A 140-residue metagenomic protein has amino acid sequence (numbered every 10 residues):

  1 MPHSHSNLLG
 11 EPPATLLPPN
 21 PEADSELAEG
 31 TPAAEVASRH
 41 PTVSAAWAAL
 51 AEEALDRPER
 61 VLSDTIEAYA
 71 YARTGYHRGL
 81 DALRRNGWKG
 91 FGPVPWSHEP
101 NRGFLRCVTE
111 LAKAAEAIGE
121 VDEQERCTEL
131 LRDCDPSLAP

Functional and structural regions predicted by a protein language model:
M1-G90, V108-T109, K113-P140: N-terminal alpha-helical interaction modules that lie
V36-R39, P95-P100: Solvent-exposed loop and edge beta-strand segments that line ligand/cofactor-binding and catalytic clefts
S44, H98-N101, L105: Start-of-helix signal in alpha-solenoid helical-repeat scaffolds, especially tetratricopeptide repeats
